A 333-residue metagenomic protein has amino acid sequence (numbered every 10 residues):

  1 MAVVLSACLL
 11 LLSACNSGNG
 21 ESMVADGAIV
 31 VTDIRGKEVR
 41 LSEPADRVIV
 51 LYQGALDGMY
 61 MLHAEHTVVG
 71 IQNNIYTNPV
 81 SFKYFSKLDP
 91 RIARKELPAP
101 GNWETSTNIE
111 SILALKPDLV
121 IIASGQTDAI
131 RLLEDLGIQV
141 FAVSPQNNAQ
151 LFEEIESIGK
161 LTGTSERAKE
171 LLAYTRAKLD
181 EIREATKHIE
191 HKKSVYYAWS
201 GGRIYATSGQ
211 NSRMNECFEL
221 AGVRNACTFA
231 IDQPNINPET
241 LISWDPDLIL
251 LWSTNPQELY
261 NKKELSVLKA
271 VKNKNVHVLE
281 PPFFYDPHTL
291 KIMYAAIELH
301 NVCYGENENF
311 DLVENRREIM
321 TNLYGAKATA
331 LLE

Functional and structural regions predicted by a protein language model:
L11-A14: C-terminal motif of bacterial Sec signal peptides marking the signal peptidase cleavage site
N16-G18: Bacterial signal peptide processing site
V24, I29-K37, S42-S81: Extracytoplasmic strand-loop-helix segments at the start of, or within, the mature domains of secreted/periplasmic
A28-V31, D128-I204, C227-F229, V278-E333: Extracytoplasmic substrate-binding proteins
I34-G36, R94-I109, Q146, A230-P238: Short helix-initiation/N-cap motifs at beta->coil->alpha
L56-S111, L119: A short, structured surface patch at a secondary-structure boundary
L97, W103, N108-I122, I138 (+1 more regions): Proline-aspartate-enriched helix->loop->beta-strand connector
A206-Q233: Alpha-helical, coiled-coil/dimerization segments enriched in small aliphatic residues
